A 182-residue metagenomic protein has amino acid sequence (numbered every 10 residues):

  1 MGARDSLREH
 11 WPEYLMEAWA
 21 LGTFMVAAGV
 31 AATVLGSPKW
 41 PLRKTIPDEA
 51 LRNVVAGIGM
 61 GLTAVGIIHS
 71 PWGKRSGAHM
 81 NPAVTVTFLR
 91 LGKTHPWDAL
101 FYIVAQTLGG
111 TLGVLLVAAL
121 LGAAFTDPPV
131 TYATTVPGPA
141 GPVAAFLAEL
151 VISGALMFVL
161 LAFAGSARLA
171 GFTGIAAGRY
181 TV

Functional and structural regions predicted by a protein language model:
M1-V182: Membrane-interface helix-loop junctions and terminal tails of multi-pass membrane proteins
